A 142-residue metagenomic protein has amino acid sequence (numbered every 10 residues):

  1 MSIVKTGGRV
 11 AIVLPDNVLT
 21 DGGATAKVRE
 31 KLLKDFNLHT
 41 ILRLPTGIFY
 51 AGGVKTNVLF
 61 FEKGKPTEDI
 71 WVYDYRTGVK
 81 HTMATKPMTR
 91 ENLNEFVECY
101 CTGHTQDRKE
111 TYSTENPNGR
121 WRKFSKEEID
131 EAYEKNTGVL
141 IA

Functional and structural regions predicted by a protein language model:
M1-A142: A conserved structural/catalytic subdomain of Rossmann-like adenosyl-cofactor enzymes
